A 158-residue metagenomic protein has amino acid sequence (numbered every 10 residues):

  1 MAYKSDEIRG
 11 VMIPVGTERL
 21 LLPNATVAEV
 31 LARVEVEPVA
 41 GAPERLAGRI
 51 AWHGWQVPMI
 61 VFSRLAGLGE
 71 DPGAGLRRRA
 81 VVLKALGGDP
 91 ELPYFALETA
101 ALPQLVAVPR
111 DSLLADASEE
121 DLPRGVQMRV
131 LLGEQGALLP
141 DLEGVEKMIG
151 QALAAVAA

Functional and structural regions predicted by a protein language model:
M1-A158: An acidic, low-aromatic, low-complexity terminal/linker signal
